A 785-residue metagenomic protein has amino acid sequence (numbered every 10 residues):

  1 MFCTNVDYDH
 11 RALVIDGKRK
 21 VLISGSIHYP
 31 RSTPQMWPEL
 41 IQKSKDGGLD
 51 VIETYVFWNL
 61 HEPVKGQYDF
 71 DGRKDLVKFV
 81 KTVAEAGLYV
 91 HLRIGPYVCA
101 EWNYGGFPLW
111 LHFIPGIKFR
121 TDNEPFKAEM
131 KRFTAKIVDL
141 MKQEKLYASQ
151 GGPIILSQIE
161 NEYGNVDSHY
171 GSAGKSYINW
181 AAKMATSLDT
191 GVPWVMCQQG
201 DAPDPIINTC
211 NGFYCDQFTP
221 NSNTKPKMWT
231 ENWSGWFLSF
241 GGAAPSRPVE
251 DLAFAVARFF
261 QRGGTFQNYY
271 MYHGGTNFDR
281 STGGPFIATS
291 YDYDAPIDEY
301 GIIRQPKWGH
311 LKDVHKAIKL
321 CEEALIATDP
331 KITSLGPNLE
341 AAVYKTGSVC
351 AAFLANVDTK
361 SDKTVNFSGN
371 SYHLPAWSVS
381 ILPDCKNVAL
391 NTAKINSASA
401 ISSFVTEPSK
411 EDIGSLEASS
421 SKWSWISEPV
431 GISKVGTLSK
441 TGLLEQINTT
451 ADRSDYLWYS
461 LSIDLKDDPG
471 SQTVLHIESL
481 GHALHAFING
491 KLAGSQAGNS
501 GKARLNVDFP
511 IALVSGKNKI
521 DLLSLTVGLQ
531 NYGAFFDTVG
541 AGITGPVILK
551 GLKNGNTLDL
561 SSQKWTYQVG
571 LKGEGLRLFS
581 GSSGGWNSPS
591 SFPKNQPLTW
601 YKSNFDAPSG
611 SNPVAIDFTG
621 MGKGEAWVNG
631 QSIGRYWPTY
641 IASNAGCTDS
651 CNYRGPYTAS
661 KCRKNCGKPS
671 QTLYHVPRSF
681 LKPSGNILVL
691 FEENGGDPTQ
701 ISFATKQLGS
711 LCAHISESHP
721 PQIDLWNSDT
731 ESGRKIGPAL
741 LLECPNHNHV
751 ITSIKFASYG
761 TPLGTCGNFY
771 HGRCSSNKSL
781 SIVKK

Functional and structural regions predicted by a protein language model:
M1-V51, Y89: N-terminal carbohydrate-binding accessory modules
D16, F487-G494, W627-I633, T639: Short strand-turn-strand beta-turns centered on an Asx-Gly dipeptide
K18, E53-Q67, G72, A100-K127 (+4 more regions): Aromatic- and acidic-residue-enriched carbohydrate-binding clefts of CAZyme catalytic domains
H28-D46, K65-E85, S176, D467-S479 (+9 more regions): Aromatic- and glycine-enriched glycan-recognition loops and surfaces that form the carbohydrate-binding subsites
W37-L111, A182-S187: Aromatic-lined substrate-binding rim segments of carbohydrate-active enzymes
L92, P96-E129, I137-Q267: Substrate-binding/catalytic cleft of secreted carbohydrate-active enzymes, primarily glycoside hydrolases
M130-L140, Q150-Q158, G164-N165, A181 (+12 more regions): Carbohydrate-binding surfaces of carbohydrate-active enzymes
P721-K785: Extracellular, modular beta-sheet/disulfide-rich ectodomains of secreted and cell-surface proteins
